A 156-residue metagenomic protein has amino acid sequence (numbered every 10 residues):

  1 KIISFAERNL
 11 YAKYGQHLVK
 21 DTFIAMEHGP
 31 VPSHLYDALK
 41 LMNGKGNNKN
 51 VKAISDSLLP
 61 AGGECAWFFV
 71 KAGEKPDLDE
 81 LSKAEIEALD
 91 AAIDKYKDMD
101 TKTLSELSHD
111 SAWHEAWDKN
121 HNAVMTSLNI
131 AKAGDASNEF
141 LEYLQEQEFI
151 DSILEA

Functional and structural regions predicted by a protein language model:
K1-A156: Domain-edge interaction signal
